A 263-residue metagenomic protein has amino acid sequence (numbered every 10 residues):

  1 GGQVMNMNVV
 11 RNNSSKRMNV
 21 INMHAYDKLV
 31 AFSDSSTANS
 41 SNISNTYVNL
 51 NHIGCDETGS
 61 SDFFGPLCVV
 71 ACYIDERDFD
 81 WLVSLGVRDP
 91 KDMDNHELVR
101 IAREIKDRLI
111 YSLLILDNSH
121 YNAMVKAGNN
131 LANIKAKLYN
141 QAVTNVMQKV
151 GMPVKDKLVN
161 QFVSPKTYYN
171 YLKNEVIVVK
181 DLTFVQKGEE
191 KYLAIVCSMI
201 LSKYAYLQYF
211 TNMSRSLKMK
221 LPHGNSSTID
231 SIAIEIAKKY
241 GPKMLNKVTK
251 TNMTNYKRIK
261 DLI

Functional and structural regions predicted by a protein language model:
G1-I263: RNase H-like, Mg2+-dependent phosphodiesterase core, and more generally RNA phosphate-backbone-engaging helix-loop
